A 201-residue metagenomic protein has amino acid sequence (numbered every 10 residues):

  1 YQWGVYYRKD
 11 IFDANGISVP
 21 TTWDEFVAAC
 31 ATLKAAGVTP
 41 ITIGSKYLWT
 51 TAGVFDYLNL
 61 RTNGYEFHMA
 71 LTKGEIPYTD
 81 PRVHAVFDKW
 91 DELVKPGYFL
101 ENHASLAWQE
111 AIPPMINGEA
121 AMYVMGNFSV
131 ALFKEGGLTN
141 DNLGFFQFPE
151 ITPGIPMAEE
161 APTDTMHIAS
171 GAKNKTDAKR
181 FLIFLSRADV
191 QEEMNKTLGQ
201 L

Functional and structural regions predicted by a protein language model:
Y1-V19, V27, V38, S45-L71 (+2 more regions): Periplasmic solute-binding protein
I11-F12, A31-A35, Q109-Y123: Short helices/loops that flank or line small-molecule/ion binding pockets
A14-N15, D88, P96, E135-Q200: Extracytoplasmic/periplasmic substrate-recognition and gating elements
A14-V19, K73, E92-A107, E119 (+1 more regions): A local structural motif
W23-A28, E101-I116: Short helix-initiation/N-cap motifs at beta->coil->alpha
C30-T32, K73-A104, F148: Glycine-centered hinge/linker elements that transmit conformational signals in sensory and ligand-binding systems
T42, A121-G126, G144-F146: Paired acidic/hydrophobic, glycine-rich loop segments that form the ligand-binding mouth/hinge of periplasmic-binding
S45, T62-A85, E135-L138, E150-E159: Short, solvent-exposed loop/beta-turn-alpha elements that line the ligand-binding surface or hinge of extracytoplasmic
